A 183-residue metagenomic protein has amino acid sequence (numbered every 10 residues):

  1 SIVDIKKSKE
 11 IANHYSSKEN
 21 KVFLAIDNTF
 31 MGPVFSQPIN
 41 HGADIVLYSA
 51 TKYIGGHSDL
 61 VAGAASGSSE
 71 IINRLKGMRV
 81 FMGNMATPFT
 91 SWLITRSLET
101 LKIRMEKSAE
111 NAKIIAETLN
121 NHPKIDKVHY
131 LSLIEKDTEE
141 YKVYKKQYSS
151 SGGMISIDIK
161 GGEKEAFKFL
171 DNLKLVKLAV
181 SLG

Functional and structural regions predicted by a protein language model:
S1-I125, H129, E135: Conserved PLP-enzyme active-site core in the AAT-like
V128-G183: Conserved C-terminal alpha-helix-loop-beta "cap" of PLP-dependent enzymes that closes/shapes the active-site mouth
